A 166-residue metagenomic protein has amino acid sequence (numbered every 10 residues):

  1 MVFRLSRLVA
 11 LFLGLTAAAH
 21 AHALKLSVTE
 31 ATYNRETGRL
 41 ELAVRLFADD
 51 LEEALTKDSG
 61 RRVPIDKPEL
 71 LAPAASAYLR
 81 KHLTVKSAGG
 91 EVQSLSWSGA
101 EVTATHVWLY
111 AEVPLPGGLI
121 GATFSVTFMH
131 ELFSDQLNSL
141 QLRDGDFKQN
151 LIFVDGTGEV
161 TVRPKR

Functional and structural regions predicted by a protein language model:
M1, A21-H22: Absolute protein N-terminus
M1-F12: Bacterial N-terminal signal peptides that target proteins for export
F12-A21: Hydrophobic h-region of N-terminal signal peptides that target proteins for export in Gram-negative bacteria
H22-R166: N-terminal soluble domains immediately following signal/targeting peptides that reside in extracytoplasmic
